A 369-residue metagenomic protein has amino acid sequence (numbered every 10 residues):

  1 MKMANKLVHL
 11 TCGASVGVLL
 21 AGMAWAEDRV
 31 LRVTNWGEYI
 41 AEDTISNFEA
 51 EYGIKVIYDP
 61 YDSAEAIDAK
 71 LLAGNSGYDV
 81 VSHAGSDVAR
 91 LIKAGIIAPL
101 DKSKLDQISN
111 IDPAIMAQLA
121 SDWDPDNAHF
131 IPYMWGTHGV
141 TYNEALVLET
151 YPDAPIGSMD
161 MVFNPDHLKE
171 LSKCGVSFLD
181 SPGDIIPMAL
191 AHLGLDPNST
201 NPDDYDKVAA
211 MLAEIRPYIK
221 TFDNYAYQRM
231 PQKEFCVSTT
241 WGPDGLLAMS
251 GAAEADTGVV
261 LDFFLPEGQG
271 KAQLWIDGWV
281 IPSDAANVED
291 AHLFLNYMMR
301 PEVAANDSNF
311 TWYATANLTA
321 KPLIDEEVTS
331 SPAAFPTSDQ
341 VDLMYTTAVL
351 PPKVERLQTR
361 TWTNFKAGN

Functional and structural regions predicted by a protein language model:
M1-C12: Bacterial N-terminal signal peptides that target proteins for export
L20-A26: Sec/Tat signal peptide C-region and signal peptidase I cleavage site
E27-L91: Early extracytoplasmic/lumenal segment of secretory-pathway proteins
A89-W135, A154, D160-F163: Hinge/lid segment of periplasmic solute-binding proteins
A98-S109, D160, A255-Q273, P282-D284: Short beta-strand->loop
C174-A189, L193-F264: Ligand-binding pocket segment of bilobal, Venus flytrap-like solute-binding proteins
D277, P282-L343: Mature extracytoplasmic/periplasmic domains
S338-N369: Conserved C-terminal helix/tail region of periplasmic/extracytoplasmic solute-binding proteins
